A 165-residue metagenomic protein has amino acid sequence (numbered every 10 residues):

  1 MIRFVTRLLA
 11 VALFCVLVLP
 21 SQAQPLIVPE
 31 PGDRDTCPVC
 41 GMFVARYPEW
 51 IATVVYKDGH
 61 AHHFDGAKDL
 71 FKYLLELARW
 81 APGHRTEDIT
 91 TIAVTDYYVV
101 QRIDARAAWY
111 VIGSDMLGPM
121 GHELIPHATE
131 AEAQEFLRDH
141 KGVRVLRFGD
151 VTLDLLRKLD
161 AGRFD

Functional and structural regions predicted by a protein language model:
M1-L9: Bacterial N-terminal signal peptides that target proteins for export
L8-V18: Bacterial N-terminal signal peptides
L19-A23: Sec/Tat signal peptide C-region and signal peptidase I cleavage site
Q24, Q134-D165: Extended, aromatic/histidine-rich regions of cofactor-dependent oxidoreductases associated with respiratory
Q24-T86: N-terminal secretory signal peptides
Y56-K57, I92, L153-D154: Acidic helix-start/capping segments at beta-turn-to-alpha-helix junctions
R85-G149: Thiol/selenol-based redox catalytic cores and closely related redox-interacting motifs
